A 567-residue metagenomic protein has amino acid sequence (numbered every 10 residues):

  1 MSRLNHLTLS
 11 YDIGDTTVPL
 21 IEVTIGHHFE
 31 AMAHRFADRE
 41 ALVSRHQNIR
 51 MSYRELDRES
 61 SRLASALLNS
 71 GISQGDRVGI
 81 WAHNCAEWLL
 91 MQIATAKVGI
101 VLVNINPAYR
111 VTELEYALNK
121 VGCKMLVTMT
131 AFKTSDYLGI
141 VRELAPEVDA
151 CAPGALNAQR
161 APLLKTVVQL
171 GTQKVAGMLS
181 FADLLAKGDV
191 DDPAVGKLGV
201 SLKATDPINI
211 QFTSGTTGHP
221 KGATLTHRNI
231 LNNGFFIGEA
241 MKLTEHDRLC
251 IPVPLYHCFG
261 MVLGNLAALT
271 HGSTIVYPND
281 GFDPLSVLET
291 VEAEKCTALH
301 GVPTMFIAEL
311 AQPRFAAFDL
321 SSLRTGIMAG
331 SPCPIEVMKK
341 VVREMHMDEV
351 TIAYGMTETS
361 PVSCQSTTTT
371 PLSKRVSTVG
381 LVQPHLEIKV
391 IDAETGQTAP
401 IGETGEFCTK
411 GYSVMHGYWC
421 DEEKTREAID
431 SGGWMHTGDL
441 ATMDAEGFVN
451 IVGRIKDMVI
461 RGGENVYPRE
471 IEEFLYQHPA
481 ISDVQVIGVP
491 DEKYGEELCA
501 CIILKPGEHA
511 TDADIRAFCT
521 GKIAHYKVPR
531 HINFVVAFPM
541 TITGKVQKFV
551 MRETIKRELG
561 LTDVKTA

Functional and structural regions predicted by a protein language model:
I21, D38-I93, R110-E115, S180-G188 (+2 more regions): Conserved AMP-binding/adenylate-forming core of the ANL superfamily
E22, A37-D38, R160-L164, V168-V175 (+4 more regions): Conserved pre-ATP/AMP-binding loop-to-beta segment of ANL
R50-R54, S201-L202, I208-N232: Conserved AMP-binding A3 loop
N69-S70, V98-D183, P506: Structural core segment of the AMP-binding/adenylate-forming
Y109-L118, L126-T130, L299, G411 (+6 more regions): AMP-binding/adenylate-forming catalytic core of the ANL superfamily
K165, A524-K545, T562-A567: AMP-binding/adenylate-forming catalytic domain of the ANL superfamily
L185-A186, A293-G301, L310-K374, E387: Gly/Ser/Thr-rich phosphate-binding loop
L231-R248, C258-A298, Q312: Conserved AMP-binding/adenylation subdomain of ANL enzymes
